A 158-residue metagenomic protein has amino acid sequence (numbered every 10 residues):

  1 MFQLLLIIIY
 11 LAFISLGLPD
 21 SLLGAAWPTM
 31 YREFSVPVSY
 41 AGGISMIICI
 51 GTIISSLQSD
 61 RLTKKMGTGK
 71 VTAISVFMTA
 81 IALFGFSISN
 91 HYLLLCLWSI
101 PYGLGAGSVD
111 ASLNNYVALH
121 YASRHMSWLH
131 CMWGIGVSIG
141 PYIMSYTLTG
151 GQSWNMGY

Functional and structural regions predicted by a protein language model:
L4-V36, S56: Extracytoplasmic
I8-I9, H91-S99: Short hydrophobic/alpha-helical segments at membrane-entry points of transmembrane helices in Major Facilitator
F13, G42-C49: Short hydrophobic/aromatic, small-residue-rich stretches within specific transmembrane helices of secondary active
G17, S21, G103-A111, S138: Small-residue-rich segments within alpha-helical transmembrane domains of MFS-like 12-TM solute carriers
S21, I48-L57, S138: Residue-level signature of mid-helix packing/kink "hotspots" within the transmembrane helices of 12-pass Major
I54-L93: Conserved MFS/SLC helix-loop-helix module at the cytosolic interface between two early adjacent transmembrane helices
L94, W128-Y158: Helix-loop-helix hairpin linking two adjacent transmembrane segments in secondary transporters
W98-M132: Cytoplasmic helix-loop-helix junction between adjacent transmembrane helices in 12-TM secondary transporters
